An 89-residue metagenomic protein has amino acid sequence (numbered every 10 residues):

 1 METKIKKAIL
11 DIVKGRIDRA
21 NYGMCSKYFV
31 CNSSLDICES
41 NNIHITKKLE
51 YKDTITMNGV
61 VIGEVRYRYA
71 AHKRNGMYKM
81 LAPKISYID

Functional and structural regions predicted by a protein language model:
M1-F29: N-terminal trafficking/processing presequences and adjacent post-cleavage segments of proteins routed to secretion
Y22-I85: Acidic, low-complexity, intrinsically disordered interaction modules
Y87-D89: Short acidic DE-rich linear segments
